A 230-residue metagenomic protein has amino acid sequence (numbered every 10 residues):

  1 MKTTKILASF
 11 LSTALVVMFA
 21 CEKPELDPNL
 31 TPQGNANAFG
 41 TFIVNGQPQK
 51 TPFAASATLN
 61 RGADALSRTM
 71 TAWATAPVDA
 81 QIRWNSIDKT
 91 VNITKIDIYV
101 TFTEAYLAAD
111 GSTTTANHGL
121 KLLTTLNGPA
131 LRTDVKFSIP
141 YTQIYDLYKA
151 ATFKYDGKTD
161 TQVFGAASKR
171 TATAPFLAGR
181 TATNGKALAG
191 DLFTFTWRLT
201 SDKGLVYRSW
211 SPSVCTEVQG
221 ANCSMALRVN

Functional and structural regions predicted by a protein language model:
M1-S9: Bacterial N-terminal signal peptides that target proteins for export
T4, E22-T124, G128, R132 (+3 more regions): Acidic/polar, low-complexity intrinsically disordered N-terminal segments immediately downstream of a Sec signal
V17-A20: C-terminal motif of bacterial Sec signal peptides marking the signal peptidase cleavage site
P129-G190: Signal that preferentially marks extracellular ectodomain short beta-strand elements of beta-sandwich modules
T196-T200: Extracellular recognition modules
